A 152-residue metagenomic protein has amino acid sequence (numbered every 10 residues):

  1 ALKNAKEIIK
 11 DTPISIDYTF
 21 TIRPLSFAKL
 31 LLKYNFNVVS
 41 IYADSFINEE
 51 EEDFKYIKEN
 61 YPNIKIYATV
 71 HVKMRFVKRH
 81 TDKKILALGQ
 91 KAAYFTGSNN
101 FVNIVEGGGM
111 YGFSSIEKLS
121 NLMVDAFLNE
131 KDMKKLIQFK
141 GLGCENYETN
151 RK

Functional and structural regions predicted by a protein language model:
A1-K152: An N-terminal assembly and electron-transfer interface module characteristic of large anaerobic redox and radical
